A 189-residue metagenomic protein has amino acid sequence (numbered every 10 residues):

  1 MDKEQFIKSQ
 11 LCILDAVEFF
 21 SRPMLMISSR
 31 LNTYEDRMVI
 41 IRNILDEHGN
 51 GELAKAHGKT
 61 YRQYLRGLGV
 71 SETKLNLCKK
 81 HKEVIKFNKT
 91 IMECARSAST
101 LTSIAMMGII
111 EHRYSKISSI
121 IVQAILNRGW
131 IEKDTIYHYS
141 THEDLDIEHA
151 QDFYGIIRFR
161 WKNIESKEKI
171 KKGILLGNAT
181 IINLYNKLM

Functional and structural regions predicted by a protein language model:
M1-M189: Non-heme di-metal
